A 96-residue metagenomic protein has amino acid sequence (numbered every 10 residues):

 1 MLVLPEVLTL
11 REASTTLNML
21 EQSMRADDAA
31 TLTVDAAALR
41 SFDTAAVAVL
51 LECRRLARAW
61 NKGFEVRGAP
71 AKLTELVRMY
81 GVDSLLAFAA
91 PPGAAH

Functional and structural regions predicted by a protein language model:
M1-A45, L51-H96: STAS-like cytosolic regulatory interaction modules
